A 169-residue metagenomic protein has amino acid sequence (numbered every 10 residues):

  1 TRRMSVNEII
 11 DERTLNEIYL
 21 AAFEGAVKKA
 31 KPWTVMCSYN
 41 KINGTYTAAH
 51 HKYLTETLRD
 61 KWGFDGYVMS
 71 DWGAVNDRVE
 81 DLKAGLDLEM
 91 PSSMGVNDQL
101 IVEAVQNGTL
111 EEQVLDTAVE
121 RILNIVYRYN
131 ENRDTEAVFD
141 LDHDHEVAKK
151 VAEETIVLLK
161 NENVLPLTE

Functional and structural regions predicted by a protein language model:
T1-E169: Glycoside hydrolase catalytic-domain context in secreted enzymes
